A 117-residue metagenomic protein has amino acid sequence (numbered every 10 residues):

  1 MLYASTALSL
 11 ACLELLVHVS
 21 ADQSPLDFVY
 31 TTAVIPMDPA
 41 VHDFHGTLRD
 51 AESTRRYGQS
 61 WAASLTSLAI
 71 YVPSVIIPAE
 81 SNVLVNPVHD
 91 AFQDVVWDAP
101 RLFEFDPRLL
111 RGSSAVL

Functional and structural regions predicted by a protein language model:
M1-E14, H18, L84-V88: Extended catalytic/binding region for NAD+/ADP-ribose chemistry, centered on the ART fold
Q23-L117: Active-site and NAD+-binding cores of ADP-ribose-processing enzymes
